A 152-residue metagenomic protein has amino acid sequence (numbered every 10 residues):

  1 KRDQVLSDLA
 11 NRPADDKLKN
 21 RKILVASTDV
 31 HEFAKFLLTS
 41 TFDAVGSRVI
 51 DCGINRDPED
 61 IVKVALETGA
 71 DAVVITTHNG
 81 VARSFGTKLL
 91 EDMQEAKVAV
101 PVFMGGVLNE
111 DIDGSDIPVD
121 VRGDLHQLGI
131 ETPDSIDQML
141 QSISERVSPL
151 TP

Functional and structural regions predicted by a protein language model:
K1-K17: Short N-terminal or domain-adjacent regulatory/targeting segments
K17-I23: Phosphate-coordination loops involved in phosphoryl transfer and adenosine-cofactor binding
L24-T28: Short hydrophobic segments within beta-strands
V30-S40, A44, D51: Glycine-rich phosphate/diphosphate-binding loop of Rossmann-like nucleotide-binding domains
K35-L38, D113-P118, S144-E145: Short acidic, glycine/serine/threonine-rich loops at helix termini
D43-V45, C52, R56-H126, I130: Cofactor-cradling patches in redox/metallo enzymes
Q127-M139: Short acidic-hydrophobic, aromatic-tinged amphipathic segments that line or gate anion-handling sites
I136-P152: Two-component system phosphotransfer/interaction surface
